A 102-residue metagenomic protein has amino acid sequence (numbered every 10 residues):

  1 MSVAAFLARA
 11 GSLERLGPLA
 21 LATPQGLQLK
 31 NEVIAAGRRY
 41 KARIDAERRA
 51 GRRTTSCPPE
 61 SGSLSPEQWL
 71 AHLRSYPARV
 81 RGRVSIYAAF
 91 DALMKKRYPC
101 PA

Functional and structural regions predicted by a protein language model:
M1-R74, L93: Short N-proximal segments of mature Sec-exported proteins
V80-A102: C-terminal partner/receptor-binding element of secreted or periplasmic proteins
